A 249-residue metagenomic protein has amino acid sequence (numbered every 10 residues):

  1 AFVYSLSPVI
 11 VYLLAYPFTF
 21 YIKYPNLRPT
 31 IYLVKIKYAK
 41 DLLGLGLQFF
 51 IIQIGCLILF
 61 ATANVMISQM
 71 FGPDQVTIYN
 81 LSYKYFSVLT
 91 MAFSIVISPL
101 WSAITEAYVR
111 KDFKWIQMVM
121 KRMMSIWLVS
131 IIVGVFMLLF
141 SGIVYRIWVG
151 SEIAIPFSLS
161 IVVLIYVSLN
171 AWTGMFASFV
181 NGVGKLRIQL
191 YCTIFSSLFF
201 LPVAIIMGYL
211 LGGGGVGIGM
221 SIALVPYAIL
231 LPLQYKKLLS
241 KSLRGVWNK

Functional and structural regions predicted by a protein language model:
A1-K23, F199, G213-K237: Hydrophobic alpha-helical transmembrane segments
S5-Y12, L57, K84-S87, R122 (+3 more regions): Residue-level recognition of pore/gate-forming positions within transmembrane alpha-helices of multi-pass
A15-F60, A103, K111-K114, L238-K249: Interhelical loop/hinge segments that connect adjacent transmembrane helices in multipass membrane
A39-L43, D112-L128, V135-F140, F157-S160: Interfacial transmembrane-helix starts/ends
Q48, A63-V65, T77-F93: Alpha-helical transmembrane segments of polytopic membrane transporters and translocases
P73-Q75, F113-K114, L139-S168: Interfacial segments at transmembrane-helix termini and the short loops linking adjacent helices
S87-R110, F179-G182: Helix-loop junctions and terminal segments of transmembrane helices in multi-pass membrane transport/translocation
I165-F195: Membrane-interface junctions at transmembrane-helix termini in multi-pass inner-membrane proteins
